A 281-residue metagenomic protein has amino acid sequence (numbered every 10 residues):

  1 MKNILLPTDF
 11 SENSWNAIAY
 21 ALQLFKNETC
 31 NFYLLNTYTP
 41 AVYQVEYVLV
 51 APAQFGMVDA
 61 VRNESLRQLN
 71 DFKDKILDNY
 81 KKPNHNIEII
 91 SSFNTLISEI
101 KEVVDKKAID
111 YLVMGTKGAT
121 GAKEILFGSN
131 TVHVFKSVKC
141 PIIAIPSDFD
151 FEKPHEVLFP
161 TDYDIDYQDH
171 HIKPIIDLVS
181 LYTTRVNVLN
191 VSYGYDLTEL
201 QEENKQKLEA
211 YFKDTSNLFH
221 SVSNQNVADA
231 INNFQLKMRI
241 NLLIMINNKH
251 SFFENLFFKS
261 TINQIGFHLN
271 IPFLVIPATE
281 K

Functional and structural regions predicted by a protein language model:
M1-F55, E156-S221, K237-L242, H268 (+1 more regions): Small/aliphatic-rich secondary-structure junction motif
A53-R67: A short acidic, glycine-rich active-site loop that binds or catalyzes chemistry on phosphate/adenosine moieties
D74-L112, F212-N263, I271, A278-K281: Structural beta-alpha unit
G115, I142-S147, F273-P277: Short beta-strand elements of ligand-binding domains
A122-L126, F253-L256: Glycine/threonine-rich flexible loop motifs
L126-S129, C140-P146, I165-D177: Active-site glycine-rich loop that binds ribose-phosphate moieties when present
F127-N130, E202-K205, F257-I262: Charged helix-capping and loop-helix junction motifs
